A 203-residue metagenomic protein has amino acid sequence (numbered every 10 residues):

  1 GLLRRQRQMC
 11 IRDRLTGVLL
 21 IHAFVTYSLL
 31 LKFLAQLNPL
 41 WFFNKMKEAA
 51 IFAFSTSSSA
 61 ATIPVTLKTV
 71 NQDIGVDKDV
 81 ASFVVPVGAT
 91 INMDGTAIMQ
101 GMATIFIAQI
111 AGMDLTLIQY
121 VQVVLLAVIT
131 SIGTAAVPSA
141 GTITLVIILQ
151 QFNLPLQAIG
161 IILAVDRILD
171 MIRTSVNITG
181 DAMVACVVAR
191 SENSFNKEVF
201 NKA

Functional and structural regions predicted by a protein language model:
G1-I11: Single conserved hydrophobic/aromatic residue that forms the stacking wall/gate of nucleotide- or nucleobase-binding
R12-T16, M46-A50, V87-D94, I168 (+1 more regions): Loop-to-transmembrane-helix entry motif
R12-T26, F43-F52, V121-T134, T144-L149 (+1 more regions): Small-residue-enriched core segments of transmembrane alpha-helices in multipass membrane transport and channel
L15-A23, Y27, M93-I105, I178: Hydrophobic alpha-helical transmembrane segments in multi-pass membrane proteins
G17-V18, K32-F42, I74-A81, M113-Q122 (+2 more regions): Membrane-interfacial loop-to-helix junctions in multi-pass transporters
T26, L30-L34, N71, A108 (+2 more regions): Membrane-water interface at transmembrane helix exits
E48-S131, A185, K197-A203: Helix-loop-helix junctions within the multi-pass membrane cores of secondary transporters/permeases
G101-A203: Transmembrane alpha-helical segments and their short flanking loops that form helix-hairpins/helix-helix interfaces
